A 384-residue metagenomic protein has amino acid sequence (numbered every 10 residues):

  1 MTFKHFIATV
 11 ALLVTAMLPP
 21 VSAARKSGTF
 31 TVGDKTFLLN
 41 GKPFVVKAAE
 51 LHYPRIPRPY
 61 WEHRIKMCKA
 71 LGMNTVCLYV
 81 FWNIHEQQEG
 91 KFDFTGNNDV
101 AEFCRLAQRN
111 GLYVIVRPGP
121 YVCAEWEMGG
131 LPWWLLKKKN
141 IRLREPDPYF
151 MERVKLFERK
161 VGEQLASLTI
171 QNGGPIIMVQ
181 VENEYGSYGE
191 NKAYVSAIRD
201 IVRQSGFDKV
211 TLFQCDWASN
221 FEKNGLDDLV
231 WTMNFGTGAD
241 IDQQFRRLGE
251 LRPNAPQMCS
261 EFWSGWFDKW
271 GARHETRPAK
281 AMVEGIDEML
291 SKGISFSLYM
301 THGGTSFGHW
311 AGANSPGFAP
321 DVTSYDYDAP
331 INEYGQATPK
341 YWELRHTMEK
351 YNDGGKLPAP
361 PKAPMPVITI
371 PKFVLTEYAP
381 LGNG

Functional and structural regions predicted by a protein language model:
M1-A8: Bacterial N-terminal signal peptides that target proteins for export
L13-P20: Hydrophobic h-region of N-terminal signal peptides that target proteins for export in Gram-negative bacteria
S22-T75, R105: N-terminal carbohydrate-binding accessory modules
K42, Y79-K91, G96, A124-Y149 (+1 more regions): Aromatic- and acidic-residue-enriched carbohydrate-binding clefts of CAZyme catalytic domains
E50-H52, Y79, E182, H302: Conserved residues at the C-terminal ends of beta-strands
Y60-E127, R199-Q204, V210: Aromatic-lined substrate-binding rim segments of carbohydrate-active enzymes
V116, P120-R153, V161-L298: Substrate-binding/catalytic cleft of secreted carbohydrate-active enzymes, primarily glycoside hydrolases
V154-L165, N172-Q180, N191-V195, R199 (+4 more regions): Carbohydrate-binding surfaces of carbohydrate-active enzymes
